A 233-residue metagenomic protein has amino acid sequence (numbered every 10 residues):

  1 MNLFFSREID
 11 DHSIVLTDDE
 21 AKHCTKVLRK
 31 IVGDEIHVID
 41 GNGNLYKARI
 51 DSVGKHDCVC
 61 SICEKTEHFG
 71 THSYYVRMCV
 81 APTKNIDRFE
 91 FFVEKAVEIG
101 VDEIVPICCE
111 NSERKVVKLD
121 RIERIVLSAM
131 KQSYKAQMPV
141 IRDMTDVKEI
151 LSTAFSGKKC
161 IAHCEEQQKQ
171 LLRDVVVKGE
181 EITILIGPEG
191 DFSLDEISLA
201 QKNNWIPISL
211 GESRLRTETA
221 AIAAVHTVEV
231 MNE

Functional and structural regions predicted by a protein language model:
M1-E67, D120: N-terminal positively charged helical leader segments and presequences
H12, V32-D34, N44-Y46, H56-C58 (+5 more regions): A generic structural signal for short beta-strands and their flanking turns/coil linkers
I14-L16, S73-M78, E181-T183, K202-L210: Glycine/charged-rich beta-loop-alpha catalytic/anionic-binding loops adjacent to active sites
C60, M138-R142, P207: Generic structural signal for residues in well-ordered beta-strands
F69-K158: RNA substrate-binding interface of SAM-dependent RNA methyltransferases
K159-S198, W205-L210: Active-site/ligand-binding-proximal alpha/beta "capping" segment
L194-E233: Structured adenosyl-cofactor binding patch, chiefly the S-adenosyl-L-methionine
